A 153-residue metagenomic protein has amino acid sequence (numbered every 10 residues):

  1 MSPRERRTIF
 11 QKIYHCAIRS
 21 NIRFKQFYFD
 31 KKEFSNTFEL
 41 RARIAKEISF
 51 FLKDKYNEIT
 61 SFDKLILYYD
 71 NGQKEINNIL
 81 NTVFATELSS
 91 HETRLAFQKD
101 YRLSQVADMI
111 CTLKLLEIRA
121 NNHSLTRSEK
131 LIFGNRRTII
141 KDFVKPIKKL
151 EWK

Functional and structural regions predicted by a protein language model:
M1-K153: Phosphate-ester processing/binding pockets and catalytic centers
